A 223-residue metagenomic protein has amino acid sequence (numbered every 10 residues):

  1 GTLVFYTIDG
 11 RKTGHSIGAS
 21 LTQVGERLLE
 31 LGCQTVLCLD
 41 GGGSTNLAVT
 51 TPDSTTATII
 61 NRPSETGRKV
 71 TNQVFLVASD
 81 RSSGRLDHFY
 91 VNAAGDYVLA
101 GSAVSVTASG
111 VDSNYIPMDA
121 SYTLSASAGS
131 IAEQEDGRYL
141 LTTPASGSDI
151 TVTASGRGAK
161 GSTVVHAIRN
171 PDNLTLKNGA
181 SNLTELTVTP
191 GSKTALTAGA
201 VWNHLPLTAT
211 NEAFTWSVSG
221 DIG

Functional and structural regions predicted by a protein language model:
G1-T215, S219, G223: Gly/Ser/Thr/Pro-rich low-complexity, intrinsically disordered segments
